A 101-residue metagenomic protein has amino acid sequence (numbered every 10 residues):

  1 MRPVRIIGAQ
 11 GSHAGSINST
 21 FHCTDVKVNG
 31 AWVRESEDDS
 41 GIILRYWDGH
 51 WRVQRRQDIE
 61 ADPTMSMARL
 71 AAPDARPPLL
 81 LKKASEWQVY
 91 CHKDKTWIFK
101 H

Functional and structural regions predicted by a protein language model:
M1-H101: Interface elements of modular peptide-recognition networks comprising either
